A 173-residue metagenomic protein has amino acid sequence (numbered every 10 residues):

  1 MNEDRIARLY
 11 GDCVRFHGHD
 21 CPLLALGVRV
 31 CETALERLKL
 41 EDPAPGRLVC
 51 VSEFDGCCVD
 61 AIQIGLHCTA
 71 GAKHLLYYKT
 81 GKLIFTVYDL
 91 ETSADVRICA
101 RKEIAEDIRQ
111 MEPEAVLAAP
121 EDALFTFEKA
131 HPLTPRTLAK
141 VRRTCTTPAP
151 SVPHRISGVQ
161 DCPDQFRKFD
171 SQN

Functional and structural regions predicted by a protein language model:
M1-N173: Non-transmembrane, aqueous-exposed alpha-helical and coiled segments at domain scale
